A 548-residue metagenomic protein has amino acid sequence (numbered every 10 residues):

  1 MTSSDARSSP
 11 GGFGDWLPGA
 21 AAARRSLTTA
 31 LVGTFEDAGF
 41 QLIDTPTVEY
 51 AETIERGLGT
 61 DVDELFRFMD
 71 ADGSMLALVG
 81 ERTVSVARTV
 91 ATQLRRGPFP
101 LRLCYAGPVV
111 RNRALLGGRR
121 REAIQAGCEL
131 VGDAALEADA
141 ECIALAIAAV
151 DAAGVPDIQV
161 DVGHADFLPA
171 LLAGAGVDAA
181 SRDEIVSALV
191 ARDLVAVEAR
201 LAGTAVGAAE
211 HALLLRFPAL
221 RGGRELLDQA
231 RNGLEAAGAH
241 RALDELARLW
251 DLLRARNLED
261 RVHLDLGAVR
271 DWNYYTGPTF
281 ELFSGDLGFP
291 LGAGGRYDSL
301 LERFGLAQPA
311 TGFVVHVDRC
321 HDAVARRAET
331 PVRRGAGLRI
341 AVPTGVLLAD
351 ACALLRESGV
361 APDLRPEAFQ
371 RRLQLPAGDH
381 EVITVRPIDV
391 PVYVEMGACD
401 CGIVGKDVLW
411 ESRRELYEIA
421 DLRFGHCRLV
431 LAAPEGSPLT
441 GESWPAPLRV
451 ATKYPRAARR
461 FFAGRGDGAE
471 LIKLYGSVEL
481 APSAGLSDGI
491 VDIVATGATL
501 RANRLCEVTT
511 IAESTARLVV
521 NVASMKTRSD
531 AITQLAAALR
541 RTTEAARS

Functional and structural regions predicted by a protein language model:
M1-V84, A140, D161: TRNA-binding/sensing appendages of the translation machinery
T2, A20-A38, E49-E52, T83-R96 (+2 more regions): Positively charged, Gly/Ser-enriched RNA/tRNA-binding surfaces
R7-L17, D228-G233, G335-L338: Generic N-terminal amphipathic, Lys/Arg-enriched alpha-helix
T45-V62, G163-A173, A268-T276, E479-A484: Beta-rich nucleic-acid/ligand-interaction surfaces
T53, D61-R113, I388-V390, E395-V404: Glycine-rich, N-terminal phosphate-binding loop and its surrounding beta-alpha-beta segment
D157-L168, I185-A188, H263-V269, I472-V478: Short, surface-exposed recognition loops or helix-turn segments adjacent to catalytic cores
L168-D260, A495, C506, R528-A537 (+1 more regions): Long, charged alpha-helical interface segments
R333-S548: Domain-level signature for soluble enzymes in the chorismate/prephenate branch of the shikimate pathway
